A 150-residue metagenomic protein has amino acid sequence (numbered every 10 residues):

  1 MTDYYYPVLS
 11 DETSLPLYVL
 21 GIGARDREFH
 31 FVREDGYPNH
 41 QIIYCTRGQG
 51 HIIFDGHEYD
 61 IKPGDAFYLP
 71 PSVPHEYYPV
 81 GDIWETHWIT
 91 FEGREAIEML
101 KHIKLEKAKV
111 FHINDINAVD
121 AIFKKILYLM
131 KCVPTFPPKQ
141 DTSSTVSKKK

Functional and structural regions predicted by a protein language model:
M1-D60, D65, G81, I103-V110: Generic protein-terminus/edge-of-domain signal
L20, T86-F91, Q140-T142: Short glycine/serine/threonine-enriched helix-capping/active-site loop that flanks the nucleotide-sugar donor pocket
G23, T90-E92, N114: Residues at the C-termini of beta-strands that transition into short coil/loop
K62, I97-E98: DNA-contacting interfaces and partner/effector-binding or oligomerization modules in DNA-centric proteins
P71-E95: Ligand-binding loop in jelly-roll beta-barrel domains
M99-K150: Amphipathic alpha-helical segments enriched in hydrophobic/aromatic residues interleaved with Lys/Arg
